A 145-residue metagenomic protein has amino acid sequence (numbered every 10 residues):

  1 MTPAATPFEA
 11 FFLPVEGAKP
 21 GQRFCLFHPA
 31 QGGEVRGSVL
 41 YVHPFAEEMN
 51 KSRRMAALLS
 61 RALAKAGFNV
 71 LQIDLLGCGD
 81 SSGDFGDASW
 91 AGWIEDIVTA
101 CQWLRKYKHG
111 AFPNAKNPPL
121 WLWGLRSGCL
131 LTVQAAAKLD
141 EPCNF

Functional and structural regions predicted by a protein language model:
M1-G37: N-terminal cap/lid segment of alpha/beta-hydrolase-fold proteins
H28-D74: Short, surface-exposed "cap/lid" segments of acyl-processing enzymes
M55, D87-G110: Alpha/beta-hydrolase active-site loop
R61, K65, K106, A137-K138: Short, well-ordered alpha-helices that flank and scaffold nucleotide-derived cofactor binding pockets
V70, L120, C143: Hydrophobic anchor at the start of a short beta-strand that flanks the dinucleotide cofactor-binding loop
D74-A88: Glycine-rich "HGGG/HGxG" loop immediately N-terminal to the catalytic nucleophile of the alpha/beta-hydrolase
H109-R126: Alpha/beta-hydrolase fold nucleophile elbow
C129-D140: Short glycine-enriched nucleophile-adjacent loop and the immediately C-terminal alpha-helix near the catalytic center
